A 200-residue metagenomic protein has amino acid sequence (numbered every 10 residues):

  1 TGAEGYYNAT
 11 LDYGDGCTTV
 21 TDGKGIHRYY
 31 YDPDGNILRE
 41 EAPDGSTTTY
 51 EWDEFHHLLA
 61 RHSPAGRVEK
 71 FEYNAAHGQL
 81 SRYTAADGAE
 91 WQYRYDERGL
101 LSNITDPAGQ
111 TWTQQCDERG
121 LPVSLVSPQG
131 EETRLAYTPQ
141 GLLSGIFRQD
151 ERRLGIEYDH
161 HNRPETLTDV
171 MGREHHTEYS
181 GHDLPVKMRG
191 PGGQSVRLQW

Functional and structural regions predicted by a protein language model:
T1-W200: Extended charged/polar low-complexity repeat regions
